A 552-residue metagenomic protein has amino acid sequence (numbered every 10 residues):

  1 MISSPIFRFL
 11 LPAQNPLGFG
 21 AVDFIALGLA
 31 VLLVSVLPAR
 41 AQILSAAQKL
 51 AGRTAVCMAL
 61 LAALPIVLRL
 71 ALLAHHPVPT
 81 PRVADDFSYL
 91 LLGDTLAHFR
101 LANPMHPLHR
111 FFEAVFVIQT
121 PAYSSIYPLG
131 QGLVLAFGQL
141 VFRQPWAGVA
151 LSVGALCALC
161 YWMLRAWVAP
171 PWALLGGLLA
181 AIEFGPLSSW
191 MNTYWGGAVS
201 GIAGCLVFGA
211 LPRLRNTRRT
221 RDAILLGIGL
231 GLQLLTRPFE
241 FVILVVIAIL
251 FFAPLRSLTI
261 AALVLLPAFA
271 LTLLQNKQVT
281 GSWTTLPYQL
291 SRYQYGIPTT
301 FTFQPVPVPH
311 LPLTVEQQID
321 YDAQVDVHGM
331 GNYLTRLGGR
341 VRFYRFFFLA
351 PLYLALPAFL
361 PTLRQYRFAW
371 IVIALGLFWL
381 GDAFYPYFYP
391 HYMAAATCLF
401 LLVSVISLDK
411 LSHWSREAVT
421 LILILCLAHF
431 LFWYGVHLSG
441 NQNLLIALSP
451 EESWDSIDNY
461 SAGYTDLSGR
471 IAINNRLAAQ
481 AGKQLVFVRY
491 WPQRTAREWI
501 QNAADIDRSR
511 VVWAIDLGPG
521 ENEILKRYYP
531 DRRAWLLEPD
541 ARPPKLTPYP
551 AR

Functional and structural regions predicted by a protein language model:
V31-R40, A155-C157, I247-A253, G331-A369: Hydrophobic, aromatic-rich transmembrane alpha-helices and their immediate juxtamembrane boundary segments
A55-R69, A180, L225-L226, L230 (+5 more regions): Transmembrane alpha-helix segments characteristic of polytopic inner-membrane glycan-assembly/cell-envelope
C57-A59, I249, T259-L266, I371-V372 (+3 more regions): Signature aromatic-anchored transmembrane alpha helix within multi-pass, membrane-resident enzymes that catalyze glycan
M58-A62, C160-F184, A198-I202, N216-L225 (+1 more regions): Transmembrane-helix signature of polytopic, membrane-embedded enzymes that assemble or transfer cell-envelope glycans
L90, W190, G197, T236 (+2 more regions): Hydrophobic/aromatic-rich transmembrane helices and adjacent perimembrane loops
A136-F137, M163, G176-A181, C205 (+4 more regions): Membrane-interface alpha helices of multi-pass inner-membrane proteins
Q144-V168, C205-A210: Transmembrane-helix motifs of polytopic, lipid-linked glycan transferases
R213, R221, I243-L274, H413-W414: Perimembrane helix-loop-helix junctions
